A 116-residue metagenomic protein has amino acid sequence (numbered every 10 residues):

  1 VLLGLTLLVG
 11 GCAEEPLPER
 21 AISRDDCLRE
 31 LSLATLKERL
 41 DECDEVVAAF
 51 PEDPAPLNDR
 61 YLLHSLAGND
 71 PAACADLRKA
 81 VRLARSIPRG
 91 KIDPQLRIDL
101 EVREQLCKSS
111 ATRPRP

Functional and structural regions predicted by a protein language model:
A13-E15: Bacterial signal peptide processing site
